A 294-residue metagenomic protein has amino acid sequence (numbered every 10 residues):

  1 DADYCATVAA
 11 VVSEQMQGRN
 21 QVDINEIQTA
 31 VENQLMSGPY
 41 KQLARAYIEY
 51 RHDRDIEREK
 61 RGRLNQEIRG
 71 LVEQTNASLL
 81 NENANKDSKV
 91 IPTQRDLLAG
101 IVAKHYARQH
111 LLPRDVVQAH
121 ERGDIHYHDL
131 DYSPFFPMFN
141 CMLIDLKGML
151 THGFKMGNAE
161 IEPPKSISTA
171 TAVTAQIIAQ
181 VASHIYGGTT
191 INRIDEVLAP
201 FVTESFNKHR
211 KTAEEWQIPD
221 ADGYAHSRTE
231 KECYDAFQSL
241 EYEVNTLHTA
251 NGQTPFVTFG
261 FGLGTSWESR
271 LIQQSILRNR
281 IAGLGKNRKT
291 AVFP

Functional and structural regions predicted by a protein language model:
A2-Q21, Q28-Q34: Amphipathic alpha-helical segments that form the core helices of the histone-fold
A6, Q21, Y40-P294: Catalytic alpha/beta active-site cores
E26, A30, F256-T258: Broad gene-expression machinery/nucleic-acid interaction feature
